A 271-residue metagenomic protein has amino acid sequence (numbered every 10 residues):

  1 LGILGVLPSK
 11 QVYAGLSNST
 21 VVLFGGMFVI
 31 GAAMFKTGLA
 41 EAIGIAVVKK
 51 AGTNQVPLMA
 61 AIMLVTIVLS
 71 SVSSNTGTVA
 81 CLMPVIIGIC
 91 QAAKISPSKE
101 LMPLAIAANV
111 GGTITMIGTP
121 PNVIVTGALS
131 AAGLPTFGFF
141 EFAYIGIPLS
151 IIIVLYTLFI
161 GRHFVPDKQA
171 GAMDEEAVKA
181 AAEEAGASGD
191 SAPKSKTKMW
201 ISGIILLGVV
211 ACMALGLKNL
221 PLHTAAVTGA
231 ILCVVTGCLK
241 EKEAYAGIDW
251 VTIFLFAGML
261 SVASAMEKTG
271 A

Functional and structural regions predicted by a protein language model:
L1, N75-L82, M102-P103, I114-G118 (+1 more regions): Hydrophobic alpha-helical membrane segments of integral membrane proteins
L1-L23, V29, F142-T269: Hydrophobic transmembrane alpha-helices of multi-pass small-molecule transporters
G2, F35, Q91, T115 (+3 more regions): Short polybasic/polar patches that bind polyanions
L4, G25-G26, L64-V65, C81-L82 (+4 more regions): Membrane-embedded alpha-helical core segments of multi-pass
V6-S96, G247-A271: Membrane-embedded alpha-helical segments and adjacent helix-loop junctions characteristic of multi-pass solute
G25, M63, P84, L104-A105 (+4 more regions): Residue-level recognition of transmembrane alpha-helices in multi-pass small-molecule transporters/permeases
V65-S74, I106-I117, A211-K218: Transmembrane alpha-helix interface/packing and boundary motifs in multi-pass membrane proteins, characterized by
A93-I106, G111-A185: Juxtamembrane and boundary regions of transmembrane helices in multi-pass small-molecule transporters and channels
